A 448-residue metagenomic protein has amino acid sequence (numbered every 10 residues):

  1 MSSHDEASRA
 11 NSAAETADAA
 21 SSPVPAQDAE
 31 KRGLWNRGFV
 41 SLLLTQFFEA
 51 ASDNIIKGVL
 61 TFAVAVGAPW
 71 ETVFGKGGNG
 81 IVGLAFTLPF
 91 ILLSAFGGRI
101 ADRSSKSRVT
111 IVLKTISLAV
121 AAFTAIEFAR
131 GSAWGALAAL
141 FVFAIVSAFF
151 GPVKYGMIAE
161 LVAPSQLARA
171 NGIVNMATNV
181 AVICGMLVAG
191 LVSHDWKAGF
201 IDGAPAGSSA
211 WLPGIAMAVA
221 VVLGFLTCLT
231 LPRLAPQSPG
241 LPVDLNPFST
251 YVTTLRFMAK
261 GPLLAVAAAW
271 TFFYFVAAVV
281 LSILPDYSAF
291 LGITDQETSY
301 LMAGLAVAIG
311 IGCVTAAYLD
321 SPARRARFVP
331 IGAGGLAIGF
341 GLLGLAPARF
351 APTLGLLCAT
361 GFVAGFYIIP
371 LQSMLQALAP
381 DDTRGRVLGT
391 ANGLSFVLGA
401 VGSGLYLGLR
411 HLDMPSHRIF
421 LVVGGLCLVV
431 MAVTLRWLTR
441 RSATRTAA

Functional and structural regions predicted by a protein language model:
S21-V40, R233-A268, F290: Juxtamembrane intracellular "pre-TM" segments in multi-pass secondary transporters
V40-G58, V82-A101, S105-V120, G135-H194 (+5 more regions): Substrate-agnostic recognition of the 12-TM MFS/MFS-like secondary transporter fold
L43, F47-A51, I55-V64, G75 (+4 more regions): A single, central transmembrane helix in multi-pass transporters
V59-W70, A125-R130, C184-M217, F290 (+1 more regions): Transmembrane alpha-helix termini and helix-breaking/packing motifs in multi-pass membrane transporters
R103-S117, Y318-G334, S416: Cytoplasmic membrane-interface "Motif A"-like loop-to-helix N-cap segments of 12-TM Major Facilitator Superfamily
T115-G131, G334-A348: C-terminal ends and interior cores of transmembrane alpha-helices in multi-pass membrane transporters/permeases
G156, E160, A210, M217-D244 (+1 more regions): Helix-loop junctions on the cytosolic side of multi-pass membrane transporters, especially the intracellular loop
R327-I368: C-terminal transmembrane helical hairpin of 12-TM major facilitator-type secondary transporters
